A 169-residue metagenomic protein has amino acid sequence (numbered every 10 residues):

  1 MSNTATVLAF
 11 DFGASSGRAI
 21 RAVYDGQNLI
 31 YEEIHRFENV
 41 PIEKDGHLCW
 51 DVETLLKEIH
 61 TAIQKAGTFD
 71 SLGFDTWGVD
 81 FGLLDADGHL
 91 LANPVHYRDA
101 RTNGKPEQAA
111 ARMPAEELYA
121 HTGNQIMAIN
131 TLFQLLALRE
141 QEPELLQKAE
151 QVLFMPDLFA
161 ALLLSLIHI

Functional and structural regions predicted by a protein language model:
M1-N93, A120, K148: N-terminal glycine/serine-rich phosphate-binding loop of ATP-dependent small-molecule kinases, especially carbohydrate
S16, H168-I169: Conserved adenylation A10 loop of the ANL superfamily
Q64-I167: Glycine-rich phosphate-binding/catalytic subdomain of phosphoryl-transfer and nucleotide/sugar-phosphate-processing
